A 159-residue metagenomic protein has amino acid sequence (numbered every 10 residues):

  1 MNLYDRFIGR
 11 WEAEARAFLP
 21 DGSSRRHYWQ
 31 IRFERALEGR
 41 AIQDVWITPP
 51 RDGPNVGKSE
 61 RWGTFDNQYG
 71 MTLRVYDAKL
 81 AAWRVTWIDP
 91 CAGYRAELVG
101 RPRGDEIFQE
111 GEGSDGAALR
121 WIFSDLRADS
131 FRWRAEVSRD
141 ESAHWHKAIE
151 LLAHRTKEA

Functional and structural regions predicted by a protein language model:
M1-A159: Hydrophobic small-molecule pocket/channel-lining residues, especially in calycin-type beta-barrels
